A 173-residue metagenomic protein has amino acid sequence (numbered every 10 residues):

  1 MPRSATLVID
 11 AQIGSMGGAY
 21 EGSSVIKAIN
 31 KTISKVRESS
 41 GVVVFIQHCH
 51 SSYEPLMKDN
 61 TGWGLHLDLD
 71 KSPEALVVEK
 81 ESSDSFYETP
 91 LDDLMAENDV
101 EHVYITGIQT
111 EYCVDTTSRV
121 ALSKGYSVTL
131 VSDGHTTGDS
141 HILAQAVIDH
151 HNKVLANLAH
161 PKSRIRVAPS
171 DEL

Functional and structural regions predicted by a protein language model:
P2-A5, K27, K31-S34, L56-L173: Active-site-adjacent betaalpha module
L7-V8, F45-I46, V131: Generic enzyme active-site microenvironment
Q12-G17: Short acidic, Gly/Ser-rich segments with clustered Asp/Glu that frequently serve as metal-coordination loops in enzyme
G18-A19, P55-M57: Short, glycine/acidic-enriched capping/hinge loops at junctions between secondary-structure elements
Y20-C49: A short alpha/beta connector and helix-capping loop motif
H50-E54: Glycine-rich, proline-tolerant flexible connector loops at the mouths of alpha/beta enzymes
